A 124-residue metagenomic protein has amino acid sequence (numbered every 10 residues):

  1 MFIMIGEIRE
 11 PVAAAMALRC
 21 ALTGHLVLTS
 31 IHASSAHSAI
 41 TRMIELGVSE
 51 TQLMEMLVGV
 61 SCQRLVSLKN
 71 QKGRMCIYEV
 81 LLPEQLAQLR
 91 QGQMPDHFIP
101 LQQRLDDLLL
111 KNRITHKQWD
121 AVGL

Functional and structural regions predicted by a protein language model:
M1-L124: Short, flexible helix-loop junctions that flank or precede catalytic/ligand sites
